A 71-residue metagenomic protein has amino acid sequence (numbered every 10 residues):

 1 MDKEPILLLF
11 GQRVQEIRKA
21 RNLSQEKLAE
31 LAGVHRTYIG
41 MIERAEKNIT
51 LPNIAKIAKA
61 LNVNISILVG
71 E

Functional and structural regions predicted by a protein language model:
M1-L9: A detector for short, charged/polar N-terminal pre-domain segments
L8, K19-A20, N48: Short amphipathic helical patch at the helix-1/turn junction of helix-turn-helix
Q12-L31, K56: Short basic helix-loop element that most often maps to the first helix and adjoining turn of HTH DNA-binding modules
V14, L28-A29, I39-I42, L68: Conserved hydrophobic/aromatic packing and binding residues within compact polymer-binding modules
V34-K47: Recognition helix of helix-turn-helix/homeodomain-like DNA-binding domains that insert into the DNA major groove
E46-K56: Short, basic-rich loop-to-helix N-cap that marks the start of a DNA-contacting helix
N62-E71: Short C-terminal boundary/hinge segments that cap the last helix of small helical domains
